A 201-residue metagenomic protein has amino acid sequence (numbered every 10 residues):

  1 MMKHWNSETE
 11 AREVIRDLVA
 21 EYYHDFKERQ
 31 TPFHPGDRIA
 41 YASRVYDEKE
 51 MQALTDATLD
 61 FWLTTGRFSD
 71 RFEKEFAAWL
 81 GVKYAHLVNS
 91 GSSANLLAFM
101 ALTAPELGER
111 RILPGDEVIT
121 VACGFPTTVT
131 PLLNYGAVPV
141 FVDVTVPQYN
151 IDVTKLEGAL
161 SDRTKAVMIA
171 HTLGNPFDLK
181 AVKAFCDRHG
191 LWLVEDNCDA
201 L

Functional and structural regions predicted by a protein language model:
M2-L63: N-terminal "arm"/small-domain region of PLP-dependent enzymes with the aminotransferase-like
E13, D17, Q52, D56 (+3 more regions): Replace "anionic and nucleotidyl ligands
D37, N89, S93, C123-P126 (+1 more regions): An amphipathic alpha-helix/helix-turn recognition signal
A40-A42, N89, M168-A170: Short beta-strand segments
K49-L54, R67, R71, T127 (+2 more regions): Generic alpha-helical secondary structure signal
T65-S69, G91-N95, G124-F125, Y149 (+1 more regions): Conserved donor sugar-nucleotide recognition element shared by glycan-biosynthetic enzymes
R67-E117, T130-Y135, F141: Phosphate-binding glycine-rich loop
A104-A200: PLP-dependent aminotransferase-like
